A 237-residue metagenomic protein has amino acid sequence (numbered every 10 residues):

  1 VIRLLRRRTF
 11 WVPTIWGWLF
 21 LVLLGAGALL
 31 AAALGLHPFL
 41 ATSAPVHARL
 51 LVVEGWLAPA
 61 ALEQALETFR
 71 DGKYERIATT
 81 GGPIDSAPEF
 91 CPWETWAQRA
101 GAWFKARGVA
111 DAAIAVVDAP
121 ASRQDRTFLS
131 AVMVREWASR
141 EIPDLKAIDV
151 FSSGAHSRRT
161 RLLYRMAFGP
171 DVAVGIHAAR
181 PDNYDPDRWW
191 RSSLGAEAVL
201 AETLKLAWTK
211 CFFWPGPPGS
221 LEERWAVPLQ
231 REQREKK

Functional and structural regions predicted by a protein language model:
I2-T42: N-terminal type II signal-anchor transmembrane helix that functions as the membrane-insertion/stop-transfer segment
R7-R8, T209, E232: Low-complexity, intrinsically disordered/propeptide-like segments
V12, G17-L19, L57, A138 (+4 more regions): Short linear interaction motif-like sites in intrinsically disordered regions of transcription factors
H37-R191: A structural signal for short, hydrophobic/glycine-enriched beta-strand patches
R165-M166, R191-E197, E232-K237: Short, charged low-complexity intrinsically disordered segments located at boundaries of structured domains
R191-L221: A transmembrane-helix-recognition feature enriched in membrane-embedded lipid enzymes and envelope glyco-/phospholipid
G216-K237: Short linear elements at protein peripheries
